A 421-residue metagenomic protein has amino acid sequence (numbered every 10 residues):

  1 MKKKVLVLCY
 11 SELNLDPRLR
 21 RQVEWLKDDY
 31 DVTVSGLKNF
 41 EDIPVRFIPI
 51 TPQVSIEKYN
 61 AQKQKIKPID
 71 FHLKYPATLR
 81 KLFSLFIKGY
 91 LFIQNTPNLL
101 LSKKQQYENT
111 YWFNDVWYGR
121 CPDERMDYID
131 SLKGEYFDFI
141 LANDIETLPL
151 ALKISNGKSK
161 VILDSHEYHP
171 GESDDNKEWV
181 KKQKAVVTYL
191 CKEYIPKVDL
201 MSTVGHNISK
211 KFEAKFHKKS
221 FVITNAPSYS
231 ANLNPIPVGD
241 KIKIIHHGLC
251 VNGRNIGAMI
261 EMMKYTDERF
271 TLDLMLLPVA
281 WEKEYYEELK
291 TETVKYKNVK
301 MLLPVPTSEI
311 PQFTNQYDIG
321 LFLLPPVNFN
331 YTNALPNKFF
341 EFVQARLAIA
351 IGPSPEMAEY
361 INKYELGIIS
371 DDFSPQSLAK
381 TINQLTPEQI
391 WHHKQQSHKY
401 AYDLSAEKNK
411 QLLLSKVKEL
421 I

Functional and structural regions predicted by a protein language model:
M1-Q62, K67-R80, L200, S220-T224 (+2 more regions): N-terminal subdomain of nucleotide-sugar transferases
Q22, Q106-G134, P149, L163 (+3 more regions): Membrane-proximal helix-turn-helix segments that form the acceptor-binding/catalytic region of lipid-linked
T51, P170, T188-N234, G239 (+1 more regions): Donor nucleotide-sugar binding/catalytic pocket of nucleotide-sugar-dependent glycosyltransferases
S202, P237-R254, M259-K264, D273-L274: Conserved donor-binding/catalytic core segment of Leloir-type glycosyltransferases
G205, F373-S374, P387-K418: A charged, aromatic-enriched C-terminal amphipathic alpha-helix characteristic of glycosyltransferases across folds
R254, P304-F313, G320-F340, A350-E359: Nucleotide-sugar-dependent
L276, Y286-T314: Nucleotide-activated donor-binding/catalytic signature segment of Leloir-type glycosyltransferases, i.e., the conserved
A358-T381: Change "using UDP/GDP/dTDP sugars" to "using nucleotide sugars
